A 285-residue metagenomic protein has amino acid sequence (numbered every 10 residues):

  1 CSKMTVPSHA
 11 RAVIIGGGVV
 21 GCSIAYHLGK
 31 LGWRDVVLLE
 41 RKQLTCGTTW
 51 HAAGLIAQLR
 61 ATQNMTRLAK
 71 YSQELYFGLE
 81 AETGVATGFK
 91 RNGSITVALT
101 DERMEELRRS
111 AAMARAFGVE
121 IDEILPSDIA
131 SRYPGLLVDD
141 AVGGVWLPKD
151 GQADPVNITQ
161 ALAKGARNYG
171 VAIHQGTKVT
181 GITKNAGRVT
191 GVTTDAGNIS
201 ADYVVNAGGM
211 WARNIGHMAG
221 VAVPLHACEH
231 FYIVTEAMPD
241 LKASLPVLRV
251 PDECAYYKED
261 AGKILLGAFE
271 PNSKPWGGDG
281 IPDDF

Functional and structural regions predicted by a protein language model:
V6-V20, V37: Beta1/beta-strand and adjacent pyrophosphate-binding region of the FAD-binding site in flavoprotein oxidoreductases
V20, L44, W211: Conserved Rossmann-like nucleotide-cofactor binding loop
A25, G29-K30, G165: Gly/Ala-rich phosphate-binding loop of Rossmann-like dinucleotide-binding domains, activating on the conserved
G29-W50: Glycine-rich FAD pyrophosphate-binding loop
A53-R132, D252-Y257, A261-L265, F285: Dinucleotide-binding Rossmann-like beta1-alpha1 core, especially the glycine-rich loop that anchors the ADP
V145-Y203, W211: Helical element adjacent to the flavin cofactor pocket in flavoenzyme catalytic cores
N198-P246: Central helical "cap/lid" subdomain
V221-A222, A237-F285: Active-site lid/adjacent beta-loop-alpha segment flanking the redox-cofactor pocket in flavoenzymes
